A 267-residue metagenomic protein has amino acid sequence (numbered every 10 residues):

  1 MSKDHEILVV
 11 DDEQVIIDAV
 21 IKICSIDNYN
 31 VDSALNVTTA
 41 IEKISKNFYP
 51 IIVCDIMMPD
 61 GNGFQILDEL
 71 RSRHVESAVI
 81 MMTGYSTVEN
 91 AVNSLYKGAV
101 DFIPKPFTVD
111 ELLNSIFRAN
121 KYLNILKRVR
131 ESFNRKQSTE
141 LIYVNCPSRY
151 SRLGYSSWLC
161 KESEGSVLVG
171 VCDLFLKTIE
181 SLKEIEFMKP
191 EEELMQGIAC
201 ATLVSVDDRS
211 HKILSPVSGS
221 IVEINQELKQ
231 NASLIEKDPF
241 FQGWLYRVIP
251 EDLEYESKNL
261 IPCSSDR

Functional and structural regions predicted by a protein language model:
S2-H5, Q14-D32: Two-component/phosphorelay signaling modules centered on CheY-like receiver
L35-N36, N62-Q65: Acidic catalytic/metal-coordinating carboxylates
E42, F64-E76: Short amphipathic alpha-helix used as the core "switch/output" element in two-component signaling
D55: Active-site residues of response regulator receiver
P59, T87: The feature encodes the CheY-like receiver
F107-I116: C-terminal output helix
